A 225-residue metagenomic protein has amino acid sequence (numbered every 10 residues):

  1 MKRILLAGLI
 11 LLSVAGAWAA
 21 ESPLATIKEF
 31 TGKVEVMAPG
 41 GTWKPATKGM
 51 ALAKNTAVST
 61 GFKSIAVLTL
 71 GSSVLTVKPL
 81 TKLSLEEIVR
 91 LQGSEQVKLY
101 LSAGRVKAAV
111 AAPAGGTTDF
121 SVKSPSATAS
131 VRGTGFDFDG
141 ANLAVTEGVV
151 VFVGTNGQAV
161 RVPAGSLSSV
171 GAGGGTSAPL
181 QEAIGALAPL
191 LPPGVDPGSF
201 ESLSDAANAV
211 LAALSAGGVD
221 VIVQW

Functional and structural regions predicted by a protein language model:
M1-S22, W43-K48, T69-L70, K78 (+3 more regions): C-terminal interaction modules
T31-W43: Short beta-strand segments and strand-loop junctions that repeat across beta-rich extracellular domains
G32, T56-P125, L143-F152: Short, small-residue-rich packing micro-motifs
T118, V122-S130, T134-F138: Extended, positively charged loop/linker patches that create polyanion-binding surfaces
